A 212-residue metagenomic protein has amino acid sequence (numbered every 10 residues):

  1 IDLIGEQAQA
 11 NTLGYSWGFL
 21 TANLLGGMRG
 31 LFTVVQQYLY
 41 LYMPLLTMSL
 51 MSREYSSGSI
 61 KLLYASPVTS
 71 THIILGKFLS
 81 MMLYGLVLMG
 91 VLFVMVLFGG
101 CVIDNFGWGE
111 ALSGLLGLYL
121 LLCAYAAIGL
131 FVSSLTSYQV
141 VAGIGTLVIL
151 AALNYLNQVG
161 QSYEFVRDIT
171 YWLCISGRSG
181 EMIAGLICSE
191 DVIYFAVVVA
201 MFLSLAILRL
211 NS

Functional and structural regions predicted by a protein language model:
I1, F19-V35, G76-S137, I187: Secretory targeting signals
D2-G26, L135, A142-R209: Terminal transmembrane helical anchor/hairpin motif
G27-R53: Long, hydrophobic alpha-helical segments
M43-T47, M95, A127-I128, L205-A206: Hydrophobic/aromatic residues in alpha-helical transmembrane segments
L45-Y64, F78: Transmembrane helix boundary and interhelical loop/hinge segments in multi-pass membrane proteins
